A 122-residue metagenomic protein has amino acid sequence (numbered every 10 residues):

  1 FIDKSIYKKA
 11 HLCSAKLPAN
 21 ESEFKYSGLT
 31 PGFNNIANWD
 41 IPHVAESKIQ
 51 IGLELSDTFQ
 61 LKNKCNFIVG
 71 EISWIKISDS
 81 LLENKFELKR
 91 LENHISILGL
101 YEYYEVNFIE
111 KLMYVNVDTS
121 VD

Functional and structural regions predicted by a protein language model:
F1-D122: Basic, polyanion-binding surface patches
